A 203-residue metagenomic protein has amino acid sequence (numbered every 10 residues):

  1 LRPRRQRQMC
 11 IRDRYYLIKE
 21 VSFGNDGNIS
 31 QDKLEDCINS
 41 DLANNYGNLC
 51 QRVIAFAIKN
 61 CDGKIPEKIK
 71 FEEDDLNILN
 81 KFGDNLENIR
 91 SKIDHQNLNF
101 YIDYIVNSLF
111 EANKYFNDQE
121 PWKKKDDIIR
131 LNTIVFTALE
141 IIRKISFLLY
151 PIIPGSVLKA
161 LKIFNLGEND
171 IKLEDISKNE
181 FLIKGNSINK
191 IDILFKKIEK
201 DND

Functional and structural regions predicted by a protein language model:
L1-I11: Single conserved hydrophobic/aromatic residue that forms the stacking wall/gate of nucleotide- or nucleobase-binding
R12-K59, P66: A conserved active-site cap/scaffold subdomain adjacent to cofactor or substrate pockets
G27, S91, Q96, V106 (+1 more regions): Basic, alpha-helical terminal appendages of large translation-related enzymes
N28, C50-I89, L109, N113-I128: Conserved, charged catalytic cores of large soluble enzymes
N28-L42, D84-D103: Extended, non-catalytic structural segments that build the interaction scaffolds of large macromolecular assemblies
K33, E67-E73, K162-L166: A glycine-rich phosphate-binding loop feature that marks nucleotide/adenosyl-phosphate handling sites
A43, G47, L79, G83 (+4 more regions): Generic structural concept
